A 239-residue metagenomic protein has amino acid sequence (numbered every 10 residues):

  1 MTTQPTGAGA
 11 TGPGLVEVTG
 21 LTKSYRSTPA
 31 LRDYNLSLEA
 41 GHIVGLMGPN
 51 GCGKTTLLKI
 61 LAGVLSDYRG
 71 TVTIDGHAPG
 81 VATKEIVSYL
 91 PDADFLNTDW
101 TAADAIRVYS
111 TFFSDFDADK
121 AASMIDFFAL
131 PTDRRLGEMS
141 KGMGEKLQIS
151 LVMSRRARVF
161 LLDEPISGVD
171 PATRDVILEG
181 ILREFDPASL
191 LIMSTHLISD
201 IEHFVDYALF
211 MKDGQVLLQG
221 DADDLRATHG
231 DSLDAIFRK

Functional and structural regions predicted by a protein language model:
V16, L31-D33: Conserved structural motif at the start of ABC-family nucleotide-binding domains
M47-P49: The feature captures the beta-strand-to-loop junction immediately N-terminal to the Walker
A62: Helix-to-loop junction immediately C-terminal to a conserved catalytic motif
R69-T83: Conserved ABC transporter NBD signature motif
D92-Q148: ABC-family P-loop ATPase nucleotide-binding domains
F160-E164, V169: Catalytic Walker B motif of ABC-type/P-loop ATPase nucleotide-binding domains
Q219-G220: ABC ATPase "signature
